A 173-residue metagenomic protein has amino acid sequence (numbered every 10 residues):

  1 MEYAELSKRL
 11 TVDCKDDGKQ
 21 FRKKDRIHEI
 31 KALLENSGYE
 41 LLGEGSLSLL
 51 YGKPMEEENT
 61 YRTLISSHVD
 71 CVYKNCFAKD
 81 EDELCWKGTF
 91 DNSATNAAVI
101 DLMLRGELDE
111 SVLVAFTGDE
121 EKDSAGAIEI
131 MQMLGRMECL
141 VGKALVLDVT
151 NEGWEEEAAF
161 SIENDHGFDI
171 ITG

Functional and structural regions predicted by a protein language model:
E2-E5, Y61-R62: Extreme N-terminal starter segment of soluble prokaryotic enzymes
E5-K8, D70, D91, D148: Acidic active-site catalytic centers that drive phospho-/nucleotidyl reactions and related ester hydrolyses
K8-N59: A non-catalytic alpha/beta surface segment that caps or lines the substrate-entry region of metallo-dependent hydrolase
G43, N59-F116: Active-site metal-coordination/substrate-binding segment of hydrolases, especially metallo-dependent peptidases
L47, Y61-T63, K143: A generic secondary-structure signal marking the coil-to-beta-strand transition
S48-E57, D82-G88, I162: Generic recognition of long tandem-repeat/solenoid scaffolds
E56-E57, D70-V72, E121-K122, E152: A short acidic, glycine/proline-enriched capping/turn motif at secondary-structure boundaries, especially helix N-cap
G88-G173: Acidic/histidine-rich catalytic neighborhood of metal-dependent amide-processing enzymes
